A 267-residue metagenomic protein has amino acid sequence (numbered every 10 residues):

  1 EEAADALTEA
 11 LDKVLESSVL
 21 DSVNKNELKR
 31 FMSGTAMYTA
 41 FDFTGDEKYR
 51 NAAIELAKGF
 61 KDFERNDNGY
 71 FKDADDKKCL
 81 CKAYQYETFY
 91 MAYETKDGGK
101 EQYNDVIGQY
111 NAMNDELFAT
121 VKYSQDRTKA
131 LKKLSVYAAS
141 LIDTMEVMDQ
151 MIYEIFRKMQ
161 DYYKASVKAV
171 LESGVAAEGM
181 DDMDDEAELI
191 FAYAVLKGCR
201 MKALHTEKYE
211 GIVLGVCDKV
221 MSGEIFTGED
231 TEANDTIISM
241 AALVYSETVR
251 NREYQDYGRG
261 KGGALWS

Functional and structural regions predicted by a protein language model:
E1-G34, A40-E55, F63-N68, K77-K78 (+1 more regions): CBM-like carbohydrate-recognition segments
A53-K72, D105-G108, A112-D115: Short, charged, amphipathic alpha-helices and their helix-cap/turn boundaries
F71-D76, D97: Membrane-interface helix-loop-helix junctions at boundaries between adjacent transmembrane segments
L80-Y84, T88-A192, L204-F226, E232: Extended ligand-binding clefts on enzyme/binding-domain cores
